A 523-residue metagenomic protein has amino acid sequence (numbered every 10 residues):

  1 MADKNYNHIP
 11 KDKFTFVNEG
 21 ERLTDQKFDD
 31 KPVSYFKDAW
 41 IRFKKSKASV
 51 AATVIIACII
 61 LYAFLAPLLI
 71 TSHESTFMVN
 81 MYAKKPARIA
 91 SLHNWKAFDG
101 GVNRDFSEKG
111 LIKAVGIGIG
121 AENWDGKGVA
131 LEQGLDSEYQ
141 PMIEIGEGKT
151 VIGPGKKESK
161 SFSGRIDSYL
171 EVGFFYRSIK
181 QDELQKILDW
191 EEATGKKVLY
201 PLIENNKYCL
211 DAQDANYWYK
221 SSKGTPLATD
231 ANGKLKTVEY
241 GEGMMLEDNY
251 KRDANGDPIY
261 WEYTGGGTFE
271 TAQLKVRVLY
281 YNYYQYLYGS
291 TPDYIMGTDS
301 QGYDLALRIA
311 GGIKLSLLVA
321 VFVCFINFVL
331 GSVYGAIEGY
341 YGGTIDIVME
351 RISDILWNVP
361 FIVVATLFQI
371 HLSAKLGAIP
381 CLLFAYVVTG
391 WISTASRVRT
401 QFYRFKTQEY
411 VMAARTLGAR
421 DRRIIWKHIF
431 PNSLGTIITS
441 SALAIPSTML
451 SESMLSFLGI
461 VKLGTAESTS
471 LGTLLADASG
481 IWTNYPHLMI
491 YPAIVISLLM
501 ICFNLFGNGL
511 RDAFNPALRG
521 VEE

Functional and structural regions predicted by a protein language model:
M1-K45, L65-Q301: Membrane-topology segments of multi-pass transport proteins
S46-K47, Y485: Short loop-to-helix capping motifs
K47-A48, S453: Residue-level recognition of short, well-ordered coil/turn positions that link secondary-structure elements
A48-L69, S332, S497: Short, strongly hydrophobic transmembrane alpha-helices
I59-I60, M78, F430-P431: Short secondary-structure capping/turn micro-motifs that flank functional sites
T298-E523: Alpha-helical transmembrane segments of integral membrane proteins, especially multi-pass inner/plasma-membrane
